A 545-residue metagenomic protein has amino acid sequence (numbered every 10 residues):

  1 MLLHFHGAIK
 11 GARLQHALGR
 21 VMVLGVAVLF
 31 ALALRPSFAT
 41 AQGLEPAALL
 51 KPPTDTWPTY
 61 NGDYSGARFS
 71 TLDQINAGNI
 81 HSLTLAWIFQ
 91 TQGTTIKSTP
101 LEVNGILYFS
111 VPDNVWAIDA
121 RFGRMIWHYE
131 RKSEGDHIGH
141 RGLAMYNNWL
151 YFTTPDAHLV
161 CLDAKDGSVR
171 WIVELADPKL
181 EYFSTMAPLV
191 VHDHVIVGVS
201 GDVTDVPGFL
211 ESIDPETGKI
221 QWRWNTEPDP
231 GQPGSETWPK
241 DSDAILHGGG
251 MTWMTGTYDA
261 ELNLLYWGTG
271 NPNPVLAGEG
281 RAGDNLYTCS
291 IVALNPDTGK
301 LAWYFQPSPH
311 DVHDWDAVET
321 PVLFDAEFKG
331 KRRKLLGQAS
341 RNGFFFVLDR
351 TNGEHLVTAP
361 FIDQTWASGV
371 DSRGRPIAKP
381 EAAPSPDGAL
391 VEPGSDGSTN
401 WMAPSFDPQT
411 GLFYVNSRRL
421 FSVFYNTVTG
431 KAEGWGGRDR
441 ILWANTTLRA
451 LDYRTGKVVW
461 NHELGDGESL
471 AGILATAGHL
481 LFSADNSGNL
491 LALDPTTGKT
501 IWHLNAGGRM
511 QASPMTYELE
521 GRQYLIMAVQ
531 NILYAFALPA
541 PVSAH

Functional and structural regions predicted by a protein language model:
M1-G19: N-terminal secretory signal peptides that target proteins for export/translocation
R20-P36: Bacterial N-terminal signal peptides
Q42-T91, T95, R124-S133, S168-D177 (+10 more regions): Aromatic (tryptophan-biased) beta-strands that constitute blades/sheets of beta-rich domains
W57-N61, G93-N114, G135-L159, F183-P207 (+7 more regions): Repeat-blade elements of multi-bladed beta-propeller folds
G208-K219, D284-T298, N352-G353, T446-Y453: Beta-propeller blade signature
H310-V312, A317-T320, I362-W366, G394 (+2 more regions): Conserved blade-ending motifs and adjacent loop-strand segments that build the rim/top face of beta-propeller domains
R418-R419, L442-K499: Loop/turn-rich, solvent-exposed surfaces of beta-rich toroidal or solenoidal domains
